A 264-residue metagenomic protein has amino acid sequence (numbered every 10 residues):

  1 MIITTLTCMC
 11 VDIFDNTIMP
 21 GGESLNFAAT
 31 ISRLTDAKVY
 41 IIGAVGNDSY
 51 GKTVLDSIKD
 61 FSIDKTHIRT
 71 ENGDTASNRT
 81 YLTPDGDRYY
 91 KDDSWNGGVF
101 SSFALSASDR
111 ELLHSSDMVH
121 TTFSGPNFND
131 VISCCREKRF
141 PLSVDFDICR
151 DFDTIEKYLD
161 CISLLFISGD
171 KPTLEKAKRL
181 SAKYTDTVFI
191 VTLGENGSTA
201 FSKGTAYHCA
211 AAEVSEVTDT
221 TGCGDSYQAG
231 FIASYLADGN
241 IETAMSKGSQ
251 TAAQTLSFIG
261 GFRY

Functional and structural regions predicted by a protein language model:
M1-T4, S57-K59, K65-I68, L82-Y207 (+1 more regions): Ribokinase/PfkB-type carbohydrate-kinase core domain
I2, D12-N78, P84-D85: Substrate-binding N-lobe of the ribokinase-like
T7-M9, D170, S226: Active-site metal-binding loops of divalent metal-dependent hydrolases
C10-I13, V214-E216: A short, flexible beta-alpha/helix-coil linker loop
I18-G22, S49, D153, T218 (+2 more regions): Residues at secondary-structure transition points
E23, F27, V131, E216: Conserved sugar-transfer catalytic core signal across GT-A, GT-B, and GT-C glycosyltransferases
T35, C135, Y235: Active-site catalytic pocket residues across diverse enzymes, especially alpha/beta-hydrolases
K178-Y264: Conserved phosphate-binding/catalytic region of the ribokinase-like
